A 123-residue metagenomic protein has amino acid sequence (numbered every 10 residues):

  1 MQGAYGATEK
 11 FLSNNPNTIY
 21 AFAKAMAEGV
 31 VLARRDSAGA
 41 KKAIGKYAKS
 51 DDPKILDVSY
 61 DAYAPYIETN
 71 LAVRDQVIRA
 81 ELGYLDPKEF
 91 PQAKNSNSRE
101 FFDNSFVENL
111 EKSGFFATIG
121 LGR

Functional and structural regions predicted by a protein language model:
M1-L12, A23, D61-Y63, N104 (+1 more regions): Periplasmic-binding protein-like
M1-Y5, N17-V31, S98-D103, T118-R123: Charged, low-complexity, helix/coiled-coil-prone segments
G3-A7, G29, G39, G45 (+3 more regions): Residue-identity detector for glycine
T8-L12, R74-V77, F115-T118: Short, structured secondary-structure boundary patches
S13-K94: Secondary-structure end/capping motifs
D86-R123: Conserved C-terminal helix/tail region of periplasmic/extracytoplasmic solute-binding proteins
